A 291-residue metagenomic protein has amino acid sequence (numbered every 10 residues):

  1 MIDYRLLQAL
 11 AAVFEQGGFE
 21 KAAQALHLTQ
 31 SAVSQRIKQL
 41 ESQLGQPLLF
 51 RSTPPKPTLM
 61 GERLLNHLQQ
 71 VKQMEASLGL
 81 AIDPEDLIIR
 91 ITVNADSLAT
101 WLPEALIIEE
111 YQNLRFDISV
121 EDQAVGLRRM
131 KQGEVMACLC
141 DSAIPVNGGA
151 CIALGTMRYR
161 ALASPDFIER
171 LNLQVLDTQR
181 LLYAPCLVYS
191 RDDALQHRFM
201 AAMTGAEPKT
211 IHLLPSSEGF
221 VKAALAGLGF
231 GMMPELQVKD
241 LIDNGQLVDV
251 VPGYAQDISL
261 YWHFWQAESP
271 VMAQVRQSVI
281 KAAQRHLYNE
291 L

Functional and structural regions predicted by a protein language model:
A11-T29: Short helix-boundary/capping micro-motifs
E41-P57: A short LG(V/I)-centered, amphipathic sequence patch enriched for acidic residue(s) preceding the LG motif
Q43-L44, L64-D86, S142, V279: Alpha-helical linker/hinge and terminal dimerization helices associated with HTH transcriptional regulators
E85-N147: Central regulatory/effector-binding core of bacterial HTH transcription factors
C151-L187: Flexible hinge/capping segments at coil-to-helix
L182-G205: Secondary-structure junction motif
A206-D249, A255: Hydrophobic hinge/microswitch elements
P252-L291: A late-sequence structural motif
